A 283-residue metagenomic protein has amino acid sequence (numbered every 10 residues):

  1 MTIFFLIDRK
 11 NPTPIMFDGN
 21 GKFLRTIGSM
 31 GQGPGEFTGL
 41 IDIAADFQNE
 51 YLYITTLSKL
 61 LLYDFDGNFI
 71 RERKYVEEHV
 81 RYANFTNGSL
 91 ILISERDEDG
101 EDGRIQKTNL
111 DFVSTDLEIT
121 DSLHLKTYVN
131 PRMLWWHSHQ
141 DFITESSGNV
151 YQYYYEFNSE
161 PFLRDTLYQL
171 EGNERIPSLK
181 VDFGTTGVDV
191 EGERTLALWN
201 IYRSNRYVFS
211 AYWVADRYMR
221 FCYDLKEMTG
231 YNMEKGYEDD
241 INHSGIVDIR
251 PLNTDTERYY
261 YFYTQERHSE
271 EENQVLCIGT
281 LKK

Functional and structural regions predicted by a protein language model:
T2-R9, E50-T56, G88-D102, S146-P161 (+2 more regions): Short beta-strand elements that form the blades of beta-propeller/WD-repeat-like and other beta-sheet-rich scaffold
P12-I15, L61, G100-D111, N158-Y168 (+2 more regions): Structural motif
D18-K22, D64-N68, S114-D116, L170-N173 (+2 more regions): Short loop/turn segments that connect beta-strands within beta-propeller blades
K22-N49: Blade-loop segments of beta-propeller domains
G28-G35, K74-R81, K126-P131, V181-G187 (+1 more regions): Short coil/turn segments at the loop-to-beta-strand junctions that recur within blades of beta-propeller repeat folds
T38-I43, E77-T86, P131-D141, V188-N200 (+1 more regions): Repeated scaffold domains used in trafficking and secretory/extracellular systems, primarily beta-propellers
T55-T108, I119-P131: Asp-box/WD-like beta-propeller blade repeats and closely related beta-sheet repeat scaffolds
P177-N200, L225-T256: Conserved blade-ending motifs and adjacent loop-strand segments that build the rim/top face of beta-propeller domains
